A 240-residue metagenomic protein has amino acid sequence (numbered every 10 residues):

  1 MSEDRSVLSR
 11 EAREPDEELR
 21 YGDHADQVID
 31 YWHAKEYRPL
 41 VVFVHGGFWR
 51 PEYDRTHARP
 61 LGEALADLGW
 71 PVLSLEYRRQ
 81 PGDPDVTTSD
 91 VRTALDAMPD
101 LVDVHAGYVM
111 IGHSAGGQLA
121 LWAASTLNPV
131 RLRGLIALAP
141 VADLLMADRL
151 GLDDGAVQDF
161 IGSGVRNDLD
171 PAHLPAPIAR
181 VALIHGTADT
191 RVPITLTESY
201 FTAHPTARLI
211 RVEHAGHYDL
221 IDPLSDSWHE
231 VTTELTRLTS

Functional and structural regions predicted by a protein language model:
M1-K35: N-terminal cap/lid segment of alpha/beta-hydrolase-fold proteins
L8-E11, V141, L145-H173: Mobile cap/lid helix-loop segments that gate and shape the active-site cleft of serine hydrolases
A34-A64: Short, surface-exposed "cap/lid" segments of acyl-processing enzymes
E52-G62, L73-G107: Catalytic nucleophile-loop/oxyanion-hole region of alpha/beta-hydrolase and closely related hydrolase-like folds
P84, E198-S240: C-terminal catalytic histidine-bearing segment of alpha/beta-hydrolase fold enzymes
D96-L152: Primarily recognizes the serine-hydrolase "nucleophile elbow" in alpha/beta-hydrolase and SGNH/GDSL folds
P177, L183-H185, D189: Short beta-strand/loop motif that positions the catalytic acidic residue of the alpha/beta-hydrolase fold
T190-L196: Conserved alpha/beta-hydrolase "acid-adjacent" motif
